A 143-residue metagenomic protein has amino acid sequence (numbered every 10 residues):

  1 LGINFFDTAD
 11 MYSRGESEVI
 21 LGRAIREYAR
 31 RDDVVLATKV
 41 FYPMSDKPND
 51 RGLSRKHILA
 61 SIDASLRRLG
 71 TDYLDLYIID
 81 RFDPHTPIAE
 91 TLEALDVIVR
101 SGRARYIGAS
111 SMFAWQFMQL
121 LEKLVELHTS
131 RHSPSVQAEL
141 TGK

Functional and structural regions predicted by a protein language model:
L1-V34, D72, R100: N-terminal binding-site loop/beta-alpha segment at the start of enzyme catalytic domains that lines or forms
G2, G70-Y73, I78, R103 (+1 more regions): Short loop/turn motifs at secondary-structure junctions
F6, L21, L36, S65 (+3 more regions): Conserved, mostly hydrophobic/aromatic
F6-T8, V34-T38, Y77-I79, I107-A109 (+1 more regions): Hydrophobic faces of well-ordered beta-strands that scaffold small-molecule active sites in alpha/beta enzyme cores
D10, V40-Y42, D80-D83, S111-F113 (+1 more regions): Active-site-proximal loop/turn and secondary-structure-junction residues that shape catalytic pockets, frequently
M44-L59, D80-T86: Active-site mouth loops of central-metabolism enzymes
R51-G70, E90-E93, F117-L121, K143: Short, acidic/polar
T86-K143: Beta/alpha (TIM)-barrel catalytic core signal, keyed to glycine-rich beta->alpha loops juxtaposed to Asp/Glu that bind
